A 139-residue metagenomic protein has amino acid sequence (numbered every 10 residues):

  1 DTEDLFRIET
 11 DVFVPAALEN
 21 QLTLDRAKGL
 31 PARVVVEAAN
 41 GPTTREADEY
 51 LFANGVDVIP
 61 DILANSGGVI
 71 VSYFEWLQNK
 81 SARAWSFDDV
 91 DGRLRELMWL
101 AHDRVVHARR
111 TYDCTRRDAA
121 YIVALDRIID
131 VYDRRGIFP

Functional and structural regions predicted by a protein language model:
D1-D25: A structured beta-alpha segment of the ubiquitous adenosine-cofactor-binding alpha/beta core
A16, K28-P139: Adenosine-phosphate binding glycine-rich loop
